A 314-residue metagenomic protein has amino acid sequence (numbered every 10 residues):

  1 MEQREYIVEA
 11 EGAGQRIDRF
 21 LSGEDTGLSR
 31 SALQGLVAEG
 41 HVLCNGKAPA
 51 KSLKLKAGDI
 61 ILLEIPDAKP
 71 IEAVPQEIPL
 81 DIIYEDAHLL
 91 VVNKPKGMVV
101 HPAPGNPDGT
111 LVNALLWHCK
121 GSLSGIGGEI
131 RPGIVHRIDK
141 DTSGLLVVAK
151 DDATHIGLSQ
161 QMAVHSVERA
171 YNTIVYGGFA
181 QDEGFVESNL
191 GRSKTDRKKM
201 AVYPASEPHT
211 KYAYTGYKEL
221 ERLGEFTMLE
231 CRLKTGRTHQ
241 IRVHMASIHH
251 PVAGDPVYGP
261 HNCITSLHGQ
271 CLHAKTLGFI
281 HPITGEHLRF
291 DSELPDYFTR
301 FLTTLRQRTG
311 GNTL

Functional and structural regions predicted by a protein language model:
M1-L314: RNA pseudouridine synthases
